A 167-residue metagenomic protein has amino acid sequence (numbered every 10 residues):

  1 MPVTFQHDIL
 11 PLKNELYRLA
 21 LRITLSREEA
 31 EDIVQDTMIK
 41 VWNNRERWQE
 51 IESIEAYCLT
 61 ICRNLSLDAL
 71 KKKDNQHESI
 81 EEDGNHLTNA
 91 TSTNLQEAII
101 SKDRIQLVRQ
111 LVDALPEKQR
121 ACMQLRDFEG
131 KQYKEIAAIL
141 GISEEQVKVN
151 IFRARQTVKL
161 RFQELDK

Functional and structural regions predicted by a protein language model:
M1-R18, E31, W42: A short, charge-rich alpha-helical start-of-domain segment used by transcription regulators
R18, D32-I39, E52-N64: Structural recognition of an alpha-helix C-terminal capping motif at a helix-to-coil junction
M38-S53, K72: Sigma70-family region 2
T60-I80, S101: Arg/Lys-rich amphipathic alpha helix in sigma70-family domain 2
Q76-S101, Q132: Internal acidic/polar
Q106-L115: Short amphipathic alpha-helical boundary/capping segments
C122-R126: A short pre-motif secondary-structure segment
L140-E164: DNA-recognition helix of helix-turn-helix
